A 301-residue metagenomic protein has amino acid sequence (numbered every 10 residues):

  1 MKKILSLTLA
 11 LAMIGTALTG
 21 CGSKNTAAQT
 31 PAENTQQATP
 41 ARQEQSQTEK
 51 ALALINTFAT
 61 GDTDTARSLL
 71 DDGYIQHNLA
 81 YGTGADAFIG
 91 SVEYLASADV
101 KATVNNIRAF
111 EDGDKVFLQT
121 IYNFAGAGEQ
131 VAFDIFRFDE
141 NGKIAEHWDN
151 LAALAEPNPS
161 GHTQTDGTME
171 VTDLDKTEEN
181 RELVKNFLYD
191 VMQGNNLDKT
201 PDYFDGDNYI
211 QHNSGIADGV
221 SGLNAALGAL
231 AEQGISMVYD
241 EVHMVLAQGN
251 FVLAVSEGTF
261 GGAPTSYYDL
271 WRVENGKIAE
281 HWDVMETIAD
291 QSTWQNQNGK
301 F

Functional and structural regions predicted by a protein language model:
M1-I4: Positively charged n-region of N-terminal signal peptides that target proteins for export
L7-G15: Hydrophobic helical h-region of N-terminal Sec-dependent signal peptides in bacterial secretory/periplasmic proteins
T16-G20: C-terminal motif of bacterial Sec signal peptides marking the signal peptidase cleavage site
G22-F301: C-terminal and inter-domain tail/linker signature
